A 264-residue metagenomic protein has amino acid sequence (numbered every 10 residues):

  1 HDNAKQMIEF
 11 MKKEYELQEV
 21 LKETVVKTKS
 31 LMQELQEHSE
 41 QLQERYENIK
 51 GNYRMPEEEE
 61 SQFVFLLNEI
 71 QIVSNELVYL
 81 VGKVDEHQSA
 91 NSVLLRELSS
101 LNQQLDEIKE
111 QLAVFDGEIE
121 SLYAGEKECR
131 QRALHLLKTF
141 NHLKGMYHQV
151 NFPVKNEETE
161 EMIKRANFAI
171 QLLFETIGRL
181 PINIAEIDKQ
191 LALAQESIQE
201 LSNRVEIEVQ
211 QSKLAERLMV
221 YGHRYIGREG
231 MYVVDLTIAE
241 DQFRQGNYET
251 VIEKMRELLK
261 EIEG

Functional and structural regions predicted by a protein language model:
H1-G264: Long, charged/polar, soluble alpha-helical segments
